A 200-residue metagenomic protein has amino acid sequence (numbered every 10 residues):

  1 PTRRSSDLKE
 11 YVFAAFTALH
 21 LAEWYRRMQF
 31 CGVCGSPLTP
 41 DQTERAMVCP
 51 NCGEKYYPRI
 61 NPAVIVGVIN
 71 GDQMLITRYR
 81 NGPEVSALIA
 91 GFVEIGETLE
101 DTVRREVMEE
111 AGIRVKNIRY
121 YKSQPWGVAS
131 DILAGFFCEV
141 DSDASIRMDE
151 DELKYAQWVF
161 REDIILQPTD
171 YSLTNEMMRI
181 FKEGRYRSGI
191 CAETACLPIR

Functional and structural regions predicted by a protein language model:
T2-S5: Short, small-residue-biased leader/transition segments that mark boundaries at the very start of proteins
T17-I69: Cys/His-rich short segments
A46-L88, F92, R114-V115, C138-V140: N-terminal strand-loop-strand
V64, I132-A134, K154: Change "...and in nucleic-acid phosphodiester-cleaving endonucleases..." to "...and in nucleic-acid processing enzymes
A87-Y121, F136: The catalytic Nudix box helix
Q124-R147: Active-site-adjacent beta-strand/loop module that shapes the phosphate/pyrophosphate-binding cleft
Y155-R200: Short hairpin/turn module used for nucleic-acid contact or packing/dimerization
